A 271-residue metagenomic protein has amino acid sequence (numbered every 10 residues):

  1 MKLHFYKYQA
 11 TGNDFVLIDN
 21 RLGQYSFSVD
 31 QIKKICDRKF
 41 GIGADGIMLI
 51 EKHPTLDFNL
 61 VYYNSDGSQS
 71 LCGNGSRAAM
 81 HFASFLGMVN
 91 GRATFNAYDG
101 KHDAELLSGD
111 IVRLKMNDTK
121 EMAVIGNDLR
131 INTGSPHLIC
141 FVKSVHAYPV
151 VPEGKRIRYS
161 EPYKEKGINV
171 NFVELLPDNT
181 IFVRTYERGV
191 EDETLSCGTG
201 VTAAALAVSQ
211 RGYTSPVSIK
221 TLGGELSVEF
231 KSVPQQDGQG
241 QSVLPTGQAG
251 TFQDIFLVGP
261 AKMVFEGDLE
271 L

Functional and structural regions predicted by a protein language model:
M1-S108, I139-S242, G247-L271: A glycine-rich beta-to-alpha transition motif near the start of alpha/beta enzyme domains, typified by
I111: Extracellular structured ligand-interaction cores
L114-N127, P152-I157: Active-site glycine-rich loop that binds ribose-phosphate moieties when present
